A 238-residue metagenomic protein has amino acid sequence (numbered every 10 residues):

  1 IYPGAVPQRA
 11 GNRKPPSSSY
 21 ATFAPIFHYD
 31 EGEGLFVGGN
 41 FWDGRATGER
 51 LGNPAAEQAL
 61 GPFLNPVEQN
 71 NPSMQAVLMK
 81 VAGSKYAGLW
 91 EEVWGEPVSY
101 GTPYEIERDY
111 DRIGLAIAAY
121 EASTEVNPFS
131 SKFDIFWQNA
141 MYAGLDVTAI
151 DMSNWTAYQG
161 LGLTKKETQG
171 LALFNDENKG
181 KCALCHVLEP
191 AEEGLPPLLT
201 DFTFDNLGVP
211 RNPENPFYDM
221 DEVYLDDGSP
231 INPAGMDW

Functional and structural regions predicted by a protein language model:
I1-T47, K132-W238: Short glycine/threonine-rich turn/loop motifs
A5-S84, G88-E92, P103-A122: Periplasmic c-type cytochrome electron-transfer domains
N65-P66, Q75-A172, D176-E177, V187-E192: Post-cleavage N-terminal segment of exported redox proteins
